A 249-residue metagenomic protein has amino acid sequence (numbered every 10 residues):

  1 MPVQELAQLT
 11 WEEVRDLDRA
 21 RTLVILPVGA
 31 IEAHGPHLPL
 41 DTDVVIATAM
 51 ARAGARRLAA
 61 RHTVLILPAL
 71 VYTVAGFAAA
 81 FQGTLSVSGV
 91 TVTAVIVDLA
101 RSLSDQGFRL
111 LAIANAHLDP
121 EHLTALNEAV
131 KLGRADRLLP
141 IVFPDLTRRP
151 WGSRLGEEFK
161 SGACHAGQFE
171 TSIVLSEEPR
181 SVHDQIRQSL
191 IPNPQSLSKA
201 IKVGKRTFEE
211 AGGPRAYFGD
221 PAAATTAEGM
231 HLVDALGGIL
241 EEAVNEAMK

Functional and structural regions predicted by a protein language model:
M1-A112, A116-K249: Extended, histidine- and acidic-residue-enriched regions that form the cofactor-binding/catalytic faces
